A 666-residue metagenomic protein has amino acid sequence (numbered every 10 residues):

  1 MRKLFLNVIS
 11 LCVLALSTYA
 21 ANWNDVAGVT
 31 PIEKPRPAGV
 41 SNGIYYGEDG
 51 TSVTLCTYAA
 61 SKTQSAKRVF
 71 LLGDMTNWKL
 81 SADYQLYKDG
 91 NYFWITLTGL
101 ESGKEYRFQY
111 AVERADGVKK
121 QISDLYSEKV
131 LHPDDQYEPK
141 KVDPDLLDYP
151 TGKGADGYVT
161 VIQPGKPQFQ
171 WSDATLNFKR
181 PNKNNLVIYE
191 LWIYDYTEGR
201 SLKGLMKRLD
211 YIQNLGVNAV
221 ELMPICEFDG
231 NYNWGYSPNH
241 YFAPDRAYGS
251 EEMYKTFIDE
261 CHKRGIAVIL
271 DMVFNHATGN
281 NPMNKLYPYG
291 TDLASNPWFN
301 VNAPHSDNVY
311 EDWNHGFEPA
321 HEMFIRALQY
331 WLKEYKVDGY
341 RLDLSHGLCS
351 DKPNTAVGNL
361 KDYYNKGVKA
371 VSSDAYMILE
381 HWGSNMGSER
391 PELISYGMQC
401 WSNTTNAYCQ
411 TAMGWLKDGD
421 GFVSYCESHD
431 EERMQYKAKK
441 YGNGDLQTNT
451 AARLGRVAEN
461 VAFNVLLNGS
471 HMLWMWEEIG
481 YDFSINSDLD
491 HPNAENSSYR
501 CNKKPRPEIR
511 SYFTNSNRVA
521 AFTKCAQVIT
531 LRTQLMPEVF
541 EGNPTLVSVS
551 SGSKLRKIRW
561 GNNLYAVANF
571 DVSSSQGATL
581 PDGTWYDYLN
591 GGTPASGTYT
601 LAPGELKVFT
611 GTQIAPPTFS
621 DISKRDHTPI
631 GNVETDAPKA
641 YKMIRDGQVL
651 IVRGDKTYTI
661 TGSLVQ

Functional and structural regions predicted by a protein language model:
M1-L4: Positively charged n-region of N-terminal signal peptides that target proteins for export
A20, S127-H132, P150, Q168-G339 (+2 more regions): Substrate-binding/active-site clefts of carbohydrate-active enzymes
A20-Q64: Non-catalytic, glycine-rich low-complexity segments
W23-N42, V69, G90, C226-E227 (+12 more regions): Active-site-proximal helices and loops of the catalytic beta/alpha 8
E48-D49, T54-E105, E113-D135: Aromatic-rich carbohydrate-binding modules that target alpha-glucans
A59, G597-S623: C-terminal beta-strand-rich structural cap/linker in extracellular carbohydrate-active enzymes
D116-T175: Extended, polar beta-sheet/loop recognition surfaces of beta-rich domains that mediate binding to diverse ligands
S620-Q666: C-terminal outer-membrane/trafficking sorting elements
